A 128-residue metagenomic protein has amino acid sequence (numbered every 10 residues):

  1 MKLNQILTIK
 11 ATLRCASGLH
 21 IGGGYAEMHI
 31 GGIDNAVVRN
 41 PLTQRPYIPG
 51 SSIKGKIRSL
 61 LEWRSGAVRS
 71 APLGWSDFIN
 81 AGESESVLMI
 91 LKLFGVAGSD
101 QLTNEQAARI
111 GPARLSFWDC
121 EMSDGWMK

Functional and structural regions predicted by a protein language model:
M1-K128: RNA-binding basic/glycine-rich loop and surface signature characteristic of RAMP-family CRISPR effectors
